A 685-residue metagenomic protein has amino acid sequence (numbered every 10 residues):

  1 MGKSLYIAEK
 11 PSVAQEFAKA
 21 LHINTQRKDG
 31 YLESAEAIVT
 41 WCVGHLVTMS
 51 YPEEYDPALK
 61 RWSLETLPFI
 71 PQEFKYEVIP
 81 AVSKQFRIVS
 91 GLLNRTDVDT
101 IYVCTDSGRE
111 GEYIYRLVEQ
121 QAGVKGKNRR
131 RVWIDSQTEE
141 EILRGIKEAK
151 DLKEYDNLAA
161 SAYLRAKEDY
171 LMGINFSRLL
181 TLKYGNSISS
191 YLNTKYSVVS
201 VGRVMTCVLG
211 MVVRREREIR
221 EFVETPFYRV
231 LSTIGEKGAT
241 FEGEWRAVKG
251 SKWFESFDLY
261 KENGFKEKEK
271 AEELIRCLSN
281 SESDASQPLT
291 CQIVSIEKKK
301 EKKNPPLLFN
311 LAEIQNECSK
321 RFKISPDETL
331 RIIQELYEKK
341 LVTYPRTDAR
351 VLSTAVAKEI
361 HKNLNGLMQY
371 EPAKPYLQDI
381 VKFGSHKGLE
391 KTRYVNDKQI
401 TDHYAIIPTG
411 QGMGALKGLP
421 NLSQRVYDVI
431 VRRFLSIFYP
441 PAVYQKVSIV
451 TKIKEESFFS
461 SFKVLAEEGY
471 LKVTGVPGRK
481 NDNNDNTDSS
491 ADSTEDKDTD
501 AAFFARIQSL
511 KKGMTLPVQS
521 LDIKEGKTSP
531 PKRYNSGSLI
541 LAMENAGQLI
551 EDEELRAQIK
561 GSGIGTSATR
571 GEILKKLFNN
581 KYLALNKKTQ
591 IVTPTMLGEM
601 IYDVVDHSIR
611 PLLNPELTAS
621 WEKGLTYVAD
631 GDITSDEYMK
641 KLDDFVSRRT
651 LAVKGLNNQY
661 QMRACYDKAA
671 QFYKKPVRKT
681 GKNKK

Functional and structural regions predicted by a protein language model:
M1-R178, P530: Intrinsically disordered, low-complexity regulatory segments
G2-K3, C104-S107, Y196-V198, K298-L307 (+3 more regions): Conserved short loop/turn motifs at secondary-structure junctions
G2-L5, K28, L93, K153 (+5 more regions): Basic, low-complexity terminal or inter-domain segments flanking catalytic cores
P11-A14, V43-T48, S107-G111, S136-E141 (+6 more regions): Conserved nucleotide-binding/hydrolysis micro-motifs of P-loop NTPases
R27-L59, T206-L259, K266, I437-A502: Structured, non-catalytic alpha/beta "coupling" segments that mediate domain-domain communication and provide generic
F74, R87, T96, E139-I234 (+1 more regions): C-terminal or mid-to-C-terminal helical accessory/interaction module adjacent to the motor/catalytic core
K153, E255-L307, Q315: Metal- or metallocofactor-binding catalytic centers and their adjacent structured scaffolds across diverse enzyme
